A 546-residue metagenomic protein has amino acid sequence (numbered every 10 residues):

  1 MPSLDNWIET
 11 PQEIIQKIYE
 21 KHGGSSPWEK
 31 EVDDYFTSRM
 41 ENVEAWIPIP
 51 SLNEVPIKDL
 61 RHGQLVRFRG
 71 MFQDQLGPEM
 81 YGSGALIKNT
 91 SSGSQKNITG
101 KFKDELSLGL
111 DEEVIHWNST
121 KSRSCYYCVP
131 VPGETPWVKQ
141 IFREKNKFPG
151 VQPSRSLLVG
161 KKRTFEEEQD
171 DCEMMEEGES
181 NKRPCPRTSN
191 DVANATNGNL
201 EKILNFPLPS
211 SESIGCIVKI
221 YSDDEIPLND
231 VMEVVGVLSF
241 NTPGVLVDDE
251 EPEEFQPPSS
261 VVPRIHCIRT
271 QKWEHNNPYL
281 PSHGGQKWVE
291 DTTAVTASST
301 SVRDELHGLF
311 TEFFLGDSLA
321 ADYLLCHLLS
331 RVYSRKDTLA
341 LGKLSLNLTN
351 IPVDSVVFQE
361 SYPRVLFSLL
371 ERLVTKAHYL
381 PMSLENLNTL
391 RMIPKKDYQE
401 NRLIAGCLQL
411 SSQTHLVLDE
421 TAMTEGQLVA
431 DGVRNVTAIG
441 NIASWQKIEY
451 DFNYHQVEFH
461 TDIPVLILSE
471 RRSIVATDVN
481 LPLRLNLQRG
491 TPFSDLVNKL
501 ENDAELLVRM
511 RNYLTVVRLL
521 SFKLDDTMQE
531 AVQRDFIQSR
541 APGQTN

Functional and structural regions predicted by a protein language model:
M1-E41, A45-P48, R372-K376, W445 (+3 more regions): N-terminal alpha-helical scaffolding segments that mark the starts of alpha-solenoid/helical-repeat architectures
M1-L306, L315, S411-S412: OB-fold and OB-like single-stranded nucleic-acid-recognition modules and their adjacent interaction interfaces
P50, L60, L65, R69 (+6 more regions): Conserved ASCE/P-loop NTPase catalytic core
R61, S411, K523, R534-I537: Regulatory, intrinsically disordered low-complexity regions in eukaryotic nuclear proteins
G84, K88, G244-D248, K336 (+3 more regions): Structured alpha-helical bundle/scaffold domains in large eukaryotic membrane-trafficking regulators
G244-V247, D337-L339, S355, D526: Long alpha-helical repeat solenoid scaffolds
S318-A321, D525-D526, N546: The conserved phosphate-sensing helix
S539-N546: C-terminal helical "lid" subdomain and adjoining coupling/linker elements of P-loop NTPases
